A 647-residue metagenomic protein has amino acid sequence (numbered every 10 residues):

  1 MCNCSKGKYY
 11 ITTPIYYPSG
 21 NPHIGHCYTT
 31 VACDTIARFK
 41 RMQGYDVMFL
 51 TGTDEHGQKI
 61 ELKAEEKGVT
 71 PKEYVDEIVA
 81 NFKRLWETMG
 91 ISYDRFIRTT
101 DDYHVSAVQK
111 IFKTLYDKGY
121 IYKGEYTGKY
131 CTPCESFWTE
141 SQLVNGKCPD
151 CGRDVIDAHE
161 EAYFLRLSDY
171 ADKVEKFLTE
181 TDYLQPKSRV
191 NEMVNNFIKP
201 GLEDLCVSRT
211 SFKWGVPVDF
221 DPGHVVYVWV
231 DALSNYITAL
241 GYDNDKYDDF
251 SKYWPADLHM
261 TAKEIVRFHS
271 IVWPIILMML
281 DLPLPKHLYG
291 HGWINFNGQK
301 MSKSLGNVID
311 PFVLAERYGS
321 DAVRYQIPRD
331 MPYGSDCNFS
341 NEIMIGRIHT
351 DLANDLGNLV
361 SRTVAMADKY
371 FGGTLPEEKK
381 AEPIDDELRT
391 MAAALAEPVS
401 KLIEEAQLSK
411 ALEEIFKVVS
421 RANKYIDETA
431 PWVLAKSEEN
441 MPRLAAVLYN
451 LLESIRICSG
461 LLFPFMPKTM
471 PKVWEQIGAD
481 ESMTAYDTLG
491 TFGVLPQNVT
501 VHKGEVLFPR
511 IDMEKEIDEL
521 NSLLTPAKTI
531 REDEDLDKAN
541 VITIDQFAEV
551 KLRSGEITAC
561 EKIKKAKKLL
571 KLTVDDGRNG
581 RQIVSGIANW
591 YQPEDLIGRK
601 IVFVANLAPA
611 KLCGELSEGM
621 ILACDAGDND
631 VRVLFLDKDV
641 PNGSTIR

Functional and structural regions predicted by a protein language model:
C2-I78, I97-F112, D117, C134 (+6 more regions): N-terminal catalytic cores of NTP/NDP-binding nucleotidyl/phosphoryl-transfer enzymes
C2-T51, Y103-A107, D157-K369, A411-I415: Structured secondary-structure scaffolds
A80-S92: A glycine-rich helix N-cap at a beta->alpha junction
M89-R98, Y116-K129, S141-Q142, I156-A158 (+3 more regions): Short secondary-structure capping/junction motifs at helix and strand boundaries
K118-A171, E175: Cys/His-rich short segments
K123, D330, S335-N338, I343-A381 (+3 more regions): Helix-rich, typically C-terminal accessory recognition domains appended to large enzymatic cores
V473-Q546: Intrinsic disorder at enzyme termini
K528-R647: Phosphate-backbone binding interfaces of nucleic-acid-interacting proteins
